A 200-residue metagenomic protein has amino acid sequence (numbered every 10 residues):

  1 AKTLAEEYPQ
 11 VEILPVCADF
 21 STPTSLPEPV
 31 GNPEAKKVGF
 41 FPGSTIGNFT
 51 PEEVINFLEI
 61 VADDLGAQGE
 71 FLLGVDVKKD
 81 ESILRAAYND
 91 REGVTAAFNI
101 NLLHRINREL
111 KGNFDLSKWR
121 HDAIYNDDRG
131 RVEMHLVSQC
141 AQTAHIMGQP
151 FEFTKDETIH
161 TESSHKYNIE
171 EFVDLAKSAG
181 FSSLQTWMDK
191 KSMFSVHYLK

Functional and structural regions predicted by a protein language model:
L4-P33: S-adenosyl-L-methionine
E6-Q10, A67, F114: Short helix-capping segments at alpha-helix termini
E34-S44: Short SAM/SAH-binding signature in class I
V38, D63-D80: Conserved beta-strand signature within the Rossmann-like core of class I S-adenosyl-L-methionine
G47-I60, G66: A short, conserved alpha-helix within the catalytic core of class I
V77, I83-A179: Substrate-binding/catalytic lobe of Class I Rossmann-like enzymes that use SAM or dcSAM, i.e., the mid-to-C-terminal
L136-C140, M188-K200: Core SAM-dependent methyltransferase catalytic element
S182-T186: A short linear hydrophobic-aromatic micro-motif
